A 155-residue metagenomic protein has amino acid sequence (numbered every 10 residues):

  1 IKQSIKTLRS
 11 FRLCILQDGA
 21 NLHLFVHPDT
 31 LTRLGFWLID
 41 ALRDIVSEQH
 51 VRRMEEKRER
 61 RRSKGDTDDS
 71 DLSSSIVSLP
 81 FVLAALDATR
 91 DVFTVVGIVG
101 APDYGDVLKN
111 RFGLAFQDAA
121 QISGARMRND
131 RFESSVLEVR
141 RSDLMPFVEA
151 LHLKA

Functional and structural regions predicted by a protein language model:
I1-A155: Hydrophobic helix-and-loop "lid/oligomerization" segment in the mid-to-C-terminal part of catalytic domains
